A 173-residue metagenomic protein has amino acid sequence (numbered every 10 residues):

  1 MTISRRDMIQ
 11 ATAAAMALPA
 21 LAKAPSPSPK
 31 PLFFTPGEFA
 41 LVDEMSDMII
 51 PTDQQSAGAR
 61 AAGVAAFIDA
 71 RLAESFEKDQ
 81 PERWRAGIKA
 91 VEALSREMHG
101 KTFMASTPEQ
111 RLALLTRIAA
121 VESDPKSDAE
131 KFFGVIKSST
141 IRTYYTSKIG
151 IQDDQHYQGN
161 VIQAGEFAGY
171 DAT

Functional and structural regions predicted by a protein language model:
M1-M16: N-terminal secretory signal peptides and thylakoid transit peptides that target proteins across membranes
I3, D7, G37-A40, K131: Generic recognition of stable, solvent-exposed alpha-helical segments in well-folded globular domains
A13, S46-I50, D69: Short amphipathic alpha-helical segments enriched in leucine
A15-M16, T52, T143: Generic hydrophobic alpha-helical segments
A17-A24: Hydrophobic membrane-targeting alpha-helices
P25-A62: Immediate post-signal-peptide N-terminus of mature secreted/exported proteins
A40, E44, Q55-S56, G63-T173: Mature-region segments of soluble proteins
